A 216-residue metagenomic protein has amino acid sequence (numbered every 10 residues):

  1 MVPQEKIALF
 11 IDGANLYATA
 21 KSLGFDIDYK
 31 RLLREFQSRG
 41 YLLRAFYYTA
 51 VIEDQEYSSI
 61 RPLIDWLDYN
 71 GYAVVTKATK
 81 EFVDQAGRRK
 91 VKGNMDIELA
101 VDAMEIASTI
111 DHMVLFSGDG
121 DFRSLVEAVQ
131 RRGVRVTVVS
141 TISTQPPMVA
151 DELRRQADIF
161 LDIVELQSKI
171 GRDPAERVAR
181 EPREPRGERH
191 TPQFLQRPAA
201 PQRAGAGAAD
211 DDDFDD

Functional and structural regions predicted by a protein language model:
M1-D216: Terminal and domain-boundary accessory regions
